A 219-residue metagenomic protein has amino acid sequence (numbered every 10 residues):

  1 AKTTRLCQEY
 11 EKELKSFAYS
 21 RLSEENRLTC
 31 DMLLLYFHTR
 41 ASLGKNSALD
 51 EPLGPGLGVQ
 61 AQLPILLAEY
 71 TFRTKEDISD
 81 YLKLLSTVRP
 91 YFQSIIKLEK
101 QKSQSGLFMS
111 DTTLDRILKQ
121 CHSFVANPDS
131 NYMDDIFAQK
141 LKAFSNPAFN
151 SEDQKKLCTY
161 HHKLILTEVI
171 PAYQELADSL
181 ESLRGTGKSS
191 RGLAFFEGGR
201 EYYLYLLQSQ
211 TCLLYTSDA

Functional and structural regions predicted by a protein language model:
A1-S217: N-terminal maturation segment of proteins
